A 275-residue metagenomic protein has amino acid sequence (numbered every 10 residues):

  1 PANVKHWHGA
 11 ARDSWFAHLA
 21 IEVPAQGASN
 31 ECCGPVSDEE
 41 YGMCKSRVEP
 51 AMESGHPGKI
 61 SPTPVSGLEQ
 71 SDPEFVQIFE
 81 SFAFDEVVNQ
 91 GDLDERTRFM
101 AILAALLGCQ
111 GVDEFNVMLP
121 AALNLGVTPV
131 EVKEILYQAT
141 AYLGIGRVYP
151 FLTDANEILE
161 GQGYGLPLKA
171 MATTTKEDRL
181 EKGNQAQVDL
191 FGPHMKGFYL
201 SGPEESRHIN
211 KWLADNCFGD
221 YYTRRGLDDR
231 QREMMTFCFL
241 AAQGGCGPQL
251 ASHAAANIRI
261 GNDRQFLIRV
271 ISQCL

Functional and structural regions predicted by a protein language model:
P1-N3: Short acidic-glycine-tyrosine-enriched beta hairpin
W7-R47: Double-stranded beta-helix
V48-T97, C109, N116-N124, V148-D229 (+3 more regions): Acidic, glycine/proline-rich low-complexity segments that act as flexible tails and inter-domain linkers
T97-L106, K133-L136, Q231-A241, V270-C274: Short, structured motif recognition centered on aromatic/hydrophobic residues
V127-E131: Winged helix-turn-helix DNA-binding recognition segment
E134, T140-G146: Substrate/cofactor-recognition hotspot
R147, Q249, R264-L275: Preference for long, well-ordered alpha-helical segments
D228, R232-F237, A241-Q265: Glycine/small-residue-rich hydrophobic helix-like segments
